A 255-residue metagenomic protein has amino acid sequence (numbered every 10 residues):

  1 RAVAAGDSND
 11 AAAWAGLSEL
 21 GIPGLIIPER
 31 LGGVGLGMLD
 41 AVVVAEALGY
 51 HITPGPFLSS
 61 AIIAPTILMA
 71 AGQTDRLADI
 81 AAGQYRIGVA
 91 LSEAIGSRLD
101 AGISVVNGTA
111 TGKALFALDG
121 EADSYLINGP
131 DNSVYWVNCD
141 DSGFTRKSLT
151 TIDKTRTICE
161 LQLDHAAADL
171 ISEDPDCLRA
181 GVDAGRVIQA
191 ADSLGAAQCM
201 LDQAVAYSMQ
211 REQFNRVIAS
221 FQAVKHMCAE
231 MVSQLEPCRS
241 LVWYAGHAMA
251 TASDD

Functional and structural regions predicted by a protein language model:
R1-P56: Amphipathic, small/basic residue-rich leader segments at the start of a protein or domain
R1-S8, V205, Q213-R216, V232-D255: C-terminal helix-coil-helix/basic helical segment that borders enzyme active sites and/or dimer interfaces and provides
D7-A11, A61-P65, I218-V232, D254-D255: An alpha-helix initiation/capping motif
A41-V44, L48, A64-L68, A190 (+4 more regions): Buried hydrophobic packing segments
T53-G72: N-terminal glycine-rich flavin-associated loop
G55-P56, T74-D202, A206: FAD-binding core of flavoproteins
A190-R239: Oxyanion-binding "anion nests"
